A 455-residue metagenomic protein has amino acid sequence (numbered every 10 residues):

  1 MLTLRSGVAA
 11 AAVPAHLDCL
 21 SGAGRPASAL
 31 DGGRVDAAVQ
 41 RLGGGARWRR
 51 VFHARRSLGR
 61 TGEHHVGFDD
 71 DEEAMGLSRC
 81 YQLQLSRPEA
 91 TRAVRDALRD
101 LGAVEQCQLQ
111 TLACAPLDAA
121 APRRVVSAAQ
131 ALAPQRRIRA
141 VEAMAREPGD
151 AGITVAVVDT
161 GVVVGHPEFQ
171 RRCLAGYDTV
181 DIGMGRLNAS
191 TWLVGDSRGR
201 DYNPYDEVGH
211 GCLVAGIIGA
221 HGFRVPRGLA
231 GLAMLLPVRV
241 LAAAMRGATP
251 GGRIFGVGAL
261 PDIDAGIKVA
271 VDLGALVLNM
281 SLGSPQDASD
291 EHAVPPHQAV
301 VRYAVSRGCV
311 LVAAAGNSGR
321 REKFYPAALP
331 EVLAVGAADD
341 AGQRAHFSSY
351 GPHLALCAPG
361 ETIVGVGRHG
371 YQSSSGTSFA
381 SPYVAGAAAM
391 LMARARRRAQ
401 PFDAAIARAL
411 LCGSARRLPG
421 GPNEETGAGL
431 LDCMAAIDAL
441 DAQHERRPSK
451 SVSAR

Functional and structural regions predicted by a protein language model:
M1-A119: Inhibitory N-terminal propeptides of secreted protease zymogens
L2, W48, L83, V104-C107 (+6 more regions): Generic structural signal for small/hydrophobic residues in well-ordered secondary structure, especially within
G59-Q82, R95-T154, V162, P167-Q170 (+3 more regions): Protease zymogen maturation seam
Y81-Q82, V155-V157, M234-R239, L276-S281 (+4 more regions): Structural recognition of the beta-strand scaffold that forms the well-ordered cores of secreted hydrolase catalytic
M144-Y177, G183-G258, A328-E331, G342-Q343 (+3 more regions): Subtilisin-like serine protease catalytic core
A151, V240-L329, A341-R344, R368-S381 (+3 more regions): Substrate-binding/access-modulating region of protease and related hydrolase catalytic domains
D159, V180-M184, C309, F324-R397 (+2 more regions): Extracellular S/T/G-rich loop segment that most often corresponds to the catalytic His/Ser-adjacent loop
I218, V238-A242, L276, G360-D441: Hydrolase catalytic cores
